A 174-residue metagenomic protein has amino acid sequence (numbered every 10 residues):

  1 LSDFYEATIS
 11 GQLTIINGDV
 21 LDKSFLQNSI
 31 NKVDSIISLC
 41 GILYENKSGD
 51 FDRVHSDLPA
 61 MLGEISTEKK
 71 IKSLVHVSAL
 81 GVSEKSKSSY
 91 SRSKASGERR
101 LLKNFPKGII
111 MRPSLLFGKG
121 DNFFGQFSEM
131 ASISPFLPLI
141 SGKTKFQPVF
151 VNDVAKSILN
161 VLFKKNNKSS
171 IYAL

Functional and structural regions predicted by a protein language model:
L1-F4, H76: Short, polar loop motifs at secondary-structure junctions
A7-T14, F105-P106: A short helix-to-beta-strand connector/capping loop
S10, F127-I140: A short C-terminal helix-loop "cap" of Rossmann-like NAD(P)-dependent dehydrogenase/epimerase domains
G11-M61, I65-K69, L80-E84: NAD(P)H-binding glycine-rich loop region in Rossmannoid oxidoreductase-like domains and their noncatalytic homologs
L21, V82, L116-G118, V154: Conserved sequence/active-site signature of Rossmann-fold short-chain dehydrogenase/reductase
L43, V54-N104, G108-S114: Conserved Rossmann-fold NAD(P)-dependent oxidoreductase catalytic core, especially the SDR/UDP-sugar
S88, I109-S128, T144-K145, N152: Flexible, glycine-rich beta-alpha linker
N122-F124, S141-F163, S169-A173: Substrate-positioning beta->alpha
